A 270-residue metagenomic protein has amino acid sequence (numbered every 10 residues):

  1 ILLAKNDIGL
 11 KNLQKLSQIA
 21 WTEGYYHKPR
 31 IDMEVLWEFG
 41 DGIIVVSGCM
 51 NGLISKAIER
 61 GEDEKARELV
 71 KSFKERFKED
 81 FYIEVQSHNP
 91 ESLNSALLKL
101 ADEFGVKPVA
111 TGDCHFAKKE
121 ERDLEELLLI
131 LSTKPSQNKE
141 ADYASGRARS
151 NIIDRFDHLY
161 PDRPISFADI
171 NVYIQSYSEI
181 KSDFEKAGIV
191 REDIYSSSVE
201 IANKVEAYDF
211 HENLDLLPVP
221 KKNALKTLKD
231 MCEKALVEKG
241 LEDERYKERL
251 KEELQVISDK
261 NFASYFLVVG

Functional and structural regions predicted by a protein language model:
I1-K107, E125-S132, N138, N151-R155 (+2 more regions): Extended substrate/RNA-proximal surfaces in nucleic-acid metabolism proteins
L2, V106-V109, C114-E121, E125-N203 (+1 more regions): Phosphate/diphosphate-binding loops
T22, Y26, E75, E79-I83 (+7 more regions): Intrinsically disordered or highly flexible coil/loop and linker segments, enriched in small and charged/polar residues
G40-S47, G52, S72-E75, A141-S178 (+2 more regions): Short, compositionally biased low-complexity segments
I54-S55, A101, S182-G270: Non-catalytic structural connector segments
E84-E91, F116, L216-K221: Conserved short loop/turn motifs at secondary-structure junctions
V85-S87, A110-C114, N261, V269: Active-site proximal loops enriched in glycine and acidic residues that flank catalytic Cys/His/Asp and coordinate
